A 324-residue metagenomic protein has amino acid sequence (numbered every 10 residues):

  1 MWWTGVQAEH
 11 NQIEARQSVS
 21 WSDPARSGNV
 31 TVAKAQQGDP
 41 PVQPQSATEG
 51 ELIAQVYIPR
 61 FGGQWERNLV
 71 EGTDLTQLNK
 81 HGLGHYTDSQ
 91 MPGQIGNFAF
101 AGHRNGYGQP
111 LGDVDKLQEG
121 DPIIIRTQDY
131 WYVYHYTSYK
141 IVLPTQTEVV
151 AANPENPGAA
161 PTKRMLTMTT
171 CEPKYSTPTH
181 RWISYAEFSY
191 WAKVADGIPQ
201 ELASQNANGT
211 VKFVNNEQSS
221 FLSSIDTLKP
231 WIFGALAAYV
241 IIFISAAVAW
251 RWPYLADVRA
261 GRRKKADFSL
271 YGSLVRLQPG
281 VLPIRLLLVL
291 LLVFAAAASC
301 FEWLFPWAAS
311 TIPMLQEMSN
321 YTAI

Functional and structural regions predicted by a protein language model:
M1-A237, G272-L291, A295-I324: Solvent-exposed, non-transmembrane regions of membrane-associated and secreted proteins
I242-R285: Juxtamembrane interface at the cytosolic side of transmembrane helices
